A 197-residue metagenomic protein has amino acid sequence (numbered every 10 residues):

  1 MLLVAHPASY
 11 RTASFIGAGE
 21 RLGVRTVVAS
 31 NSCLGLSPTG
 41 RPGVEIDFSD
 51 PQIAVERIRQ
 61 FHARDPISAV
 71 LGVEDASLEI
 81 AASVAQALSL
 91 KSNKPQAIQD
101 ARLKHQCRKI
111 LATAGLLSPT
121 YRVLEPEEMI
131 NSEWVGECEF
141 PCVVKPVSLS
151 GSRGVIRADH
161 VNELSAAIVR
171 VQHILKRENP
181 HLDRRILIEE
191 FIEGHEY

Functional and structural regions predicted by a protein language model:
M1-A97, E128-I130: ATP-binding N-terminal substructure of ATP-dependent carboxylate-amine bond-forming enzymes
A5-P7, S30-S32, P146-V147, H160 (+1 more regions): Fold-independent oxyanion-binding glycine-rich loops and adjacent beta-strand/coil segments at enzyme active sites
L22-V24, C138-F140, R153, L182-D183: Short coil/turn connectors at secondary-structure junctions
I53-R57, C107, A167: Hydrophobic alpha-helical packing elements
F61-I67, V135-C138, H181: Glycine-rich phosphate-binding loop signature in dinucleotide/nucleotide-binding domains
Q86-G154, V161: A conserved helix-loop-beta module that forms one wall/lid of the active-site cleft in ATP-utilizing catalytic domains
L117-P119, P141-V144, R157-E193: Conserved ATP-binding module of the ATP-grasp superfamily
E196-Y197: A short beta-strand signature within small-molecule sensing/ligand-binding domains used in signal transduction
